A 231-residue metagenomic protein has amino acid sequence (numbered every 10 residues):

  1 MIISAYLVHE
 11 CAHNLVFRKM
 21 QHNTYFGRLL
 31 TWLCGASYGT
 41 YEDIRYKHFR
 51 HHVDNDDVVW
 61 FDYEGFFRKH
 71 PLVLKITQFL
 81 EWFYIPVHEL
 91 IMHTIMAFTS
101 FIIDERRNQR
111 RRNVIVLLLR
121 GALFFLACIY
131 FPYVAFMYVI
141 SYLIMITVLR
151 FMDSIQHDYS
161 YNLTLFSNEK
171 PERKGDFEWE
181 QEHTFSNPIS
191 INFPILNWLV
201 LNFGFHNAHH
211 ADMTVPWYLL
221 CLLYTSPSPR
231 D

Functional and structural regions predicted by a protein language model:
M1-V8, N23, G27: Conserved donor-binding loop and adjoining core beta-sheet/short helix segment in diverse acyl/aminoacyl transferases
M1-Y6, W32-G39, I191-L201: Membrane-embedded alpha-helical segments that form the functional core of polytopic membrane enzymes, especially those
Y6-H13, I44-D56, D153-Y161, L199-T214: Histidine-centered catalytic micro-motifs
A12-V87: Intramembrane catalytic core of multi-pass membrane enzymes that act on lipidic substrates
V16-M20, V59, S160, T164 (+1 more regions): Active-site-proximal flexible loops/turns
D57-P71, H206-Y224: Hydrophobic alpha-helical transmembrane segments and immediately flanking/interface helices in integral membrane
V58-I189, F193, N197: Hydrophobic transmembrane alpha-helical segments that form the core helix bundle of multi-pass membrane enzymes
Y224-D231: Conserved small/polar residues in nucleotide/adenosyl-binding loops
